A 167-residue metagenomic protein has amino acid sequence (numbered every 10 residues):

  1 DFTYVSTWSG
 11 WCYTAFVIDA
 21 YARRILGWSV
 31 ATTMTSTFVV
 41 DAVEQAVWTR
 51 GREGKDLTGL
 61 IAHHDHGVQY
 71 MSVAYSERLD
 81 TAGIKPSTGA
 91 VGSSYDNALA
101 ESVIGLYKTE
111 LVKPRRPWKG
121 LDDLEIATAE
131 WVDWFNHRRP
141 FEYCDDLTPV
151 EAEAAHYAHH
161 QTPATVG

Functional and structural regions predicted by a protein language model:
D1-G167: Charged DNA-binding/catalytic regions of mobile-element recombinases
